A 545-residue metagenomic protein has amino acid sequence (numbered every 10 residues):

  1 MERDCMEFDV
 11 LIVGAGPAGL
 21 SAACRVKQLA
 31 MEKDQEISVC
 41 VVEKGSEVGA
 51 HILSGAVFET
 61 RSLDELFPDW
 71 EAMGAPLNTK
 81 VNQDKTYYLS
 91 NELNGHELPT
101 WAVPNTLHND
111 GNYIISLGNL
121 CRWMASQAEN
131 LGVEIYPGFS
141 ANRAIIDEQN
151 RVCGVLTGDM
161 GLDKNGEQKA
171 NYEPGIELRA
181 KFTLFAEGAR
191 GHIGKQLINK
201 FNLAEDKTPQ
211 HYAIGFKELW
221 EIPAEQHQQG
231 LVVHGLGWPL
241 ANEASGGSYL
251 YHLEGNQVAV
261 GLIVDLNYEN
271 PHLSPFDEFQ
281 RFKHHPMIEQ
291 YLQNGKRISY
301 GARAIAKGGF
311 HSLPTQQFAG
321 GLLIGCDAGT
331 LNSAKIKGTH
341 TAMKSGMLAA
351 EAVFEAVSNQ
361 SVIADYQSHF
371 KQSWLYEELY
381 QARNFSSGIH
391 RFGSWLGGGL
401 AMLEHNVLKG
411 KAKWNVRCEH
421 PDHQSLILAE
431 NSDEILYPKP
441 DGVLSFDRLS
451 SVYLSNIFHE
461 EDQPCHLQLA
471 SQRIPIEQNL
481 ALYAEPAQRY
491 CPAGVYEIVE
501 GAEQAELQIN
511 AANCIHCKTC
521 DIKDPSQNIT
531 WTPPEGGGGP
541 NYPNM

Functional and structural regions predicted by a protein language model:
R3-A18, C40: Beta1/beta-strand and adjacent pyrophosphate-binding region of the FAD-binding site in flavoprotein oxidoreductases
K27-I52: Glycine-rich FAD pyrophosphate-binding loop
K44-L93: N-terminal FAD cofactor-binding segment of flavoenzymes
G118, R122, Q127-Q290, L348 (+1 more regions): Predominantly flavin-linked oxidoreductase catalytic cores and closely associated redox partners
R303-S333, S451-D462, P475-Y490, E497: FAD-binding beta-loop-beta segment adjacent to the flavin cofactor pocket
G329-K335, E351-S394, Q508-N510, P540: Active-site-proximal substrate-binding core of FAD-dependent oxidoreductases
I389-V443: C-terminal auxiliary extensions adjacent to catalytic cores
A481-A511, T519-N541: Iron-sulfur cluster-binding cysteine motifs and their immediate structural context in ferredoxin-like electron-transfer
